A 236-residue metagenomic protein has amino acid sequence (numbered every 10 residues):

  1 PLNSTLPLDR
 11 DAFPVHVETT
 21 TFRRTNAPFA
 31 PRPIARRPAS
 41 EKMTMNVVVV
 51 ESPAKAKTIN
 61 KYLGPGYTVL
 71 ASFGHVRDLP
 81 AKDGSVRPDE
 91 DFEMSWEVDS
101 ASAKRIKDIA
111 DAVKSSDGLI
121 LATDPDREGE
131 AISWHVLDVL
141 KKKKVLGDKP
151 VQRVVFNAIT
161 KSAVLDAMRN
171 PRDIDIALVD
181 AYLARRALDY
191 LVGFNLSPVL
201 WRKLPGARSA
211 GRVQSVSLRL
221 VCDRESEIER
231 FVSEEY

Functional and structural regions predicted by a protein language model:
P1-D9: Extreme N-terminal basic, low-complexity initiation segments that serve as generic localization/processing leaders
N3, V17-T19, R32: Intrinsic low-complexity, disordered N-terminal segments enriched in polar/charged/small residues
R10, R23-R24, R32, R36-R37: Basic polycationic patches enriched in arginine
A12-V17, A27-A30: Short hydrophobic alpha-helical segments enriched in small aliphatic residues
V15-V17, I34, M43: Short hydrophobic transmembrane-like helices used for membrane targeting/insertion
E41-R186, L200: Intrinsically disordered, low-complexity regulatory segments
I159-Y236: C-terminal or mid-to-C-terminal helical accessory/interaction module adjacent to the motor/catalytic core
